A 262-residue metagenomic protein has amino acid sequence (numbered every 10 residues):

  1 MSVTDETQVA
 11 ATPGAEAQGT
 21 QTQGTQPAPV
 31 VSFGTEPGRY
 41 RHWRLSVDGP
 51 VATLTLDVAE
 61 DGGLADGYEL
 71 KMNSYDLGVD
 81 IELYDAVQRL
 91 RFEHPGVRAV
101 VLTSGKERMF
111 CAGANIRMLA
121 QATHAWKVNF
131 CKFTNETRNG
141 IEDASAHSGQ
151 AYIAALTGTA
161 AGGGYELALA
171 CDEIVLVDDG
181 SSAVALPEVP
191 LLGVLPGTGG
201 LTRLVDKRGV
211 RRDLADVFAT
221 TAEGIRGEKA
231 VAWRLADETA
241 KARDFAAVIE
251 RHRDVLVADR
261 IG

Functional and structural regions predicted by a protein language model:
M1-G14, G24-G63, E166-A170, R211-G262: Amphipathic alpha-helical segments at domain termini/boundaries
G49-L56, D76-A125, N135-A155, V177-S181: A structural preference for short, pocket-lining loop segments at secondary-structure junctions
V58-Y75: A solvent-exposed, charged loop/short amphipathic helix patch at secondary-structure junctions
R89, E136, R203, K229 (+1 more regions): Alpha-helical scaffold segments in soluble metabolic enzymes
G105-K106, F110, I141-L192, F218-A219 (+1 more regions): Glycine-rich beta-to-alpha active-site loop
K127-C131: A glycine-rich helix N-cap at a beta->alpha junction
G199-L214: Hydrophobic, secondary-structure "cap" segments at the distal end of domains
